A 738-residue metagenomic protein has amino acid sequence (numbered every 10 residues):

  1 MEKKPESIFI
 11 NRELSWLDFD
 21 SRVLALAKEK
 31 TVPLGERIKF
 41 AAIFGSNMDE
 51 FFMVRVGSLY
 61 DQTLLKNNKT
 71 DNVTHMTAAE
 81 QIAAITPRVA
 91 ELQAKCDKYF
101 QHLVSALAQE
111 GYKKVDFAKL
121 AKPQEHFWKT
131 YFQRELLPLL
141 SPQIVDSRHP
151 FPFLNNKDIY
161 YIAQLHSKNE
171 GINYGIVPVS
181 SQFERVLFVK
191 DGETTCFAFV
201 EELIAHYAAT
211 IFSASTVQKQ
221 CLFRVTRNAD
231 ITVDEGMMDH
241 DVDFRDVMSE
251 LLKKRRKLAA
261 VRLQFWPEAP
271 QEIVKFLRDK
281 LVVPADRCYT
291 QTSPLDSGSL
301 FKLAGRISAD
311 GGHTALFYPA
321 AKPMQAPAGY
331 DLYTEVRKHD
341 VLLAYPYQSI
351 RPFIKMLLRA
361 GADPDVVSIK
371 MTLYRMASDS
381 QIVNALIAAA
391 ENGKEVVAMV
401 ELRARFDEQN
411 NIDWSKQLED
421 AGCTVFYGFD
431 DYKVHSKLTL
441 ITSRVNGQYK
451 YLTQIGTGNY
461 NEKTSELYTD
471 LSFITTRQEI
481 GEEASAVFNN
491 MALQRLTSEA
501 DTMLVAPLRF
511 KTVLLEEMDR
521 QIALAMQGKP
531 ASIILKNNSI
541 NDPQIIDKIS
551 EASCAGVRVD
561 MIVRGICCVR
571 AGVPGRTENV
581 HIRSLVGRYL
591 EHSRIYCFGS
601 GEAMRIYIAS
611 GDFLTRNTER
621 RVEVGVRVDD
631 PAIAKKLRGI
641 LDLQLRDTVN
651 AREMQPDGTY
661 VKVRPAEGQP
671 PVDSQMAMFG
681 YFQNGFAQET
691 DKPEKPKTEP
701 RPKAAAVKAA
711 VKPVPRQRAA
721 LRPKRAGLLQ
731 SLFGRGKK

Functional and structural regions predicted by a protein language model:
M1-I533, E551, A555, C567-K738: N-terminal localization/anchoring segments of enzymes in phospholipid and broader phosphate metabolism
R558-I562: Hydrophobic alpha/beta core scaffold segments
